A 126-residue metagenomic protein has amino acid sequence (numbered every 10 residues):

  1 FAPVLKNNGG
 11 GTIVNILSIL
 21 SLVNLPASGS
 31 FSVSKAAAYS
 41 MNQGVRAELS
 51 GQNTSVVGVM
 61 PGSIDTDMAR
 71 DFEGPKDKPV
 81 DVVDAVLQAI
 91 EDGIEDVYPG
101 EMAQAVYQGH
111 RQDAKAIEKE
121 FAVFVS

Functional and structural regions predicted by a protein language model:
F1-N7, R46-A47: Amphipathic alpha-helical dimer-interface segment in Rossmann-like NAD(P)H-dependent oxidoreductases
S18: Residue(s) in the substrate-gating loop at a strand-loop-helix junction that position the organic substrate next
S21-V23: Conserved catalytic-site region of short-chain dehydrogenase/reductase
L25-G29: Active-site loop immediately N-terminal to the catalytic Tyr-X3-Lys motif of short-chain dehydrogenase/reductase
S34: Active-site helix of classical SDR
Y39, L49-I64: Conserved Rossmann-fold SDR core element
G58, T66, R70-Q108: C-terminal helical subdomain
